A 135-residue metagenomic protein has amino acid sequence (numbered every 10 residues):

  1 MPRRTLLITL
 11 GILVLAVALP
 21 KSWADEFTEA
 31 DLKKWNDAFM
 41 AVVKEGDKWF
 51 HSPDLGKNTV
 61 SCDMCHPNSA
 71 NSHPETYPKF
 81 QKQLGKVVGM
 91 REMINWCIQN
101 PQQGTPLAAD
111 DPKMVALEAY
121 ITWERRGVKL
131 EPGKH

Functional and structural regions predicted by a protein language model:
M1-T9: Bacterial N-terminal signal peptides that target proteins for export
L15, L19-A24: Sec/Tat signal peptide C-region and signal peptidase I cleavage site
D25-L55, Q103, H135: Electrostatic cytochrome c docking/interface patches
M40-A41, D54-Q99: Gly/Gly-Pro-rich "capping" loops immediately C-terminal to redox-active cysteine motifs in periplasmic/lumenal
F50-H51, H66, I121, R125: Protein kinase-like catalytic domain
E92-M93, Q103-H135: C-terminal capping alpha-helices of c-type cytochrome domains
